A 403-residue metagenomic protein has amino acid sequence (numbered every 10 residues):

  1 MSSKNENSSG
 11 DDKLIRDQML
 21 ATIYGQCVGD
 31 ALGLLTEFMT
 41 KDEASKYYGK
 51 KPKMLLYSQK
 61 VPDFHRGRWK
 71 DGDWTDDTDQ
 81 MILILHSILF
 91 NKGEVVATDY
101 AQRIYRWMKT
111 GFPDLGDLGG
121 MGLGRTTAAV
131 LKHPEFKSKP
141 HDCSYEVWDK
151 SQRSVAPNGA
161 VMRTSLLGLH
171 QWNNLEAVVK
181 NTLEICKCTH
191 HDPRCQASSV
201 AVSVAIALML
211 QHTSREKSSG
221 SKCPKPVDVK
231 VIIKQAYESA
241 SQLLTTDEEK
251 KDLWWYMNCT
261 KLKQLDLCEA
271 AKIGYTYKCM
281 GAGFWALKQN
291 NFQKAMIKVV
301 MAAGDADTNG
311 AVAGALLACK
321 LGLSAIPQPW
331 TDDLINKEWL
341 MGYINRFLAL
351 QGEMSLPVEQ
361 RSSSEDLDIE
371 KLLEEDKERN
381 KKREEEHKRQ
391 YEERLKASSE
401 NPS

Functional and structural regions predicted by a protein language model:
M1-S403: Structured, active/binding-site neighborhoods that engage oxygen-rich ligands
